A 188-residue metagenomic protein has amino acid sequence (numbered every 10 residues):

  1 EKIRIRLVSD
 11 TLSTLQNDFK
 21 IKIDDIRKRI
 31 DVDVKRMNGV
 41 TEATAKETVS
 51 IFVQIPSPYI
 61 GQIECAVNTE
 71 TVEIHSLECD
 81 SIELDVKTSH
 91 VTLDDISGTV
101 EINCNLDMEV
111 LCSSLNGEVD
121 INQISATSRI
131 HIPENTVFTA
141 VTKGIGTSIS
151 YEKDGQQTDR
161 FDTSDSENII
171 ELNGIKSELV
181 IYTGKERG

Functional and structural regions predicted by a protein language model:
E1-V8, T41-A43, D80-H90, N116-I121 (+1 more regions): Charged, low-complexity, helix/coiled-coil-prone segments
I3-D18, T48: N-terminal post-signal-peptidase region of extra-cytosolic proteins
L7-S9, C79, G144, G174: Small-side-chain structural scaffolding
S9, R36, T69, T88 (+3 more regions): Short, well-ordered turn and helix-capping elements at secondary-structure junctions
D10, D24-R27, I145: Change "in extracellular beta-sheet-rich domains … of secreted and cell-surface proteins" to "in beta-sheet-rich domains
L12-N17, N38-T41, T88, S125-T136: N-terminal short leaders/motifs
Q16-T99, F161-R187: Right-handed parallel beta-helix
D94, T99-G188: Short, surface-exposed interaction patches in beta-rich subdomains that mediate adhesion/assembly near membranes
